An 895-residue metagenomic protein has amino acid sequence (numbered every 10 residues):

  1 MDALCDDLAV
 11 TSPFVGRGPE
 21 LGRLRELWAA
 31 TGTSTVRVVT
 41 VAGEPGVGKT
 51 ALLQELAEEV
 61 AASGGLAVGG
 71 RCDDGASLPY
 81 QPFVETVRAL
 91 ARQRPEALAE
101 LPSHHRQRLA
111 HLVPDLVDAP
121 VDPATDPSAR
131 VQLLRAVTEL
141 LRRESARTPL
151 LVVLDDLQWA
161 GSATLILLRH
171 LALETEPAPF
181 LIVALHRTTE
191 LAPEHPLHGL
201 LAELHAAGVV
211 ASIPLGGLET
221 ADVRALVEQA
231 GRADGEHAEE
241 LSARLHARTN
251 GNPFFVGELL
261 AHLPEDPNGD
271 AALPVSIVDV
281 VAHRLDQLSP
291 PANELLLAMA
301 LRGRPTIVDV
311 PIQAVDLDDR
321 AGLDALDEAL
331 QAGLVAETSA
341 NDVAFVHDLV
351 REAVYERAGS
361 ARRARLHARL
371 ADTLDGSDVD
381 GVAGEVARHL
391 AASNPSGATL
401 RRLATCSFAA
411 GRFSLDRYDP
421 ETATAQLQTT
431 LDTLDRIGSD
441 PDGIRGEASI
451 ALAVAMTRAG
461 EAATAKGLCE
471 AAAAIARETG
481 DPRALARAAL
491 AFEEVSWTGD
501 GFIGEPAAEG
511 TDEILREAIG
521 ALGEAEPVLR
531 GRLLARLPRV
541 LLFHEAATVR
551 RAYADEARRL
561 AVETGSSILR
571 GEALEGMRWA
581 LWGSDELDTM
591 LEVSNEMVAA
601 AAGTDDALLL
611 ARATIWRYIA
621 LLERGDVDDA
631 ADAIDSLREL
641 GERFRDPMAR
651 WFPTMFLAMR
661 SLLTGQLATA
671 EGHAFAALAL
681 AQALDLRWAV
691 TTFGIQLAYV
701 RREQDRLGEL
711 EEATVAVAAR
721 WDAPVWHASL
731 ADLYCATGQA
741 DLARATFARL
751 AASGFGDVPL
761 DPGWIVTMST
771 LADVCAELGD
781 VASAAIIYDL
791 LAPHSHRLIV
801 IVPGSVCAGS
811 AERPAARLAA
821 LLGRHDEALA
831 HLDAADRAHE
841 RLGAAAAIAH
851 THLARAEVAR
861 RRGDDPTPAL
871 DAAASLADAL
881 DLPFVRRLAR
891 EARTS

Functional and structural regions predicted by a protein language model:
M1-A29, L109, P114-A124, R224 (+1 more regions): Conserved adenine-nucleotide phosphate-binding loops and their immediately adjacent elements
D2-A3, Y80-L151, L201-H205, V209 (+7 more regions): Conserved Walker-type P-loop NTP-binding/catalytic site
A3-L8, A42, V47, A221-G231 (+3 more regions): Short secondary-structure boundary elements
T35-V36, L78, A340-D342, D380-G384 (+15 more regions): Alpha-solenoid helical repeat architecture
V36-V38, L52-E59, P149, P305 (+11 more regions): Extended alpha-helical scaffolding segments used for macromolecular assembly and cargo binding
V47-S77: P-loop NTPase Walker A phosphate-binding motif
H111, A129, E176-R244, R248 (+3 more regions): Alpha-helical sensor/transducer elements of the RecA-like P-loop NTPase core
A353, R388, A392-S393, A409-D416 (+12 more regions): Tandem amphipathic alpha-helical repeat scaffolds
